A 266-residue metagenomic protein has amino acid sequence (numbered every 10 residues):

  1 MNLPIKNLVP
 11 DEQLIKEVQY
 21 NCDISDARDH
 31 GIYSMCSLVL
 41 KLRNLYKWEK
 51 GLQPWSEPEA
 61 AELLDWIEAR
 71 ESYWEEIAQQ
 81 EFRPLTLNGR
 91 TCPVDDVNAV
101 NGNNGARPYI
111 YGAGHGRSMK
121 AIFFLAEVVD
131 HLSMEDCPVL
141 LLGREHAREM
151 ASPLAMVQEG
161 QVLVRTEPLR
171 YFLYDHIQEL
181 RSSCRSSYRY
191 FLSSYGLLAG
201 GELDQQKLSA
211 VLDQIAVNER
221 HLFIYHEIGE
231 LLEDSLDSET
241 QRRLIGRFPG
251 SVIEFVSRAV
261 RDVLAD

Functional and structural regions predicted by a protein language model:
M1-D136: N-terminal low-structure segments adjacent to metalloprotease catalytic domains across cellular compartments
L3, N218, L231-R261: Post-HEXXH active-site segment of zinc metalloproteases
A126-S152, L203-Q206: Short linear interaction motifs
M150-N218: Active-site scaffold of zinc-dependent metalloenzymes
E159, E167-R170, V252-D266: Metalloprotease/metallohydrolase-associated module, dominated by Zn2+-dependent proteases
V164-L169, H226, S235-L236: Short loop/turn segments at strand-loop or loop-helix junctions that form parts of catalytic or ligand-binding pockets
A216-G229: Short alpha-helix carrying the canonical HExxH Zn2+-binding catalytic motif
